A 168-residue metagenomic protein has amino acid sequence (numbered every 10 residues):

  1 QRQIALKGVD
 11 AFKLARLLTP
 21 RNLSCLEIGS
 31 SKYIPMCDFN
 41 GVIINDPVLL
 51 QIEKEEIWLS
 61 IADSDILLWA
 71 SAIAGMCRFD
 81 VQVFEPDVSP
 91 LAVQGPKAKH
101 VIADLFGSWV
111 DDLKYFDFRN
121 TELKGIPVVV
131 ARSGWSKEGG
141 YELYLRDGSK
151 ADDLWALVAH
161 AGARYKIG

Functional and structural regions predicted by a protein language model:
Q1-G168: Basic, glycine/lysine-rich polyanion-binding surfaces/domains
